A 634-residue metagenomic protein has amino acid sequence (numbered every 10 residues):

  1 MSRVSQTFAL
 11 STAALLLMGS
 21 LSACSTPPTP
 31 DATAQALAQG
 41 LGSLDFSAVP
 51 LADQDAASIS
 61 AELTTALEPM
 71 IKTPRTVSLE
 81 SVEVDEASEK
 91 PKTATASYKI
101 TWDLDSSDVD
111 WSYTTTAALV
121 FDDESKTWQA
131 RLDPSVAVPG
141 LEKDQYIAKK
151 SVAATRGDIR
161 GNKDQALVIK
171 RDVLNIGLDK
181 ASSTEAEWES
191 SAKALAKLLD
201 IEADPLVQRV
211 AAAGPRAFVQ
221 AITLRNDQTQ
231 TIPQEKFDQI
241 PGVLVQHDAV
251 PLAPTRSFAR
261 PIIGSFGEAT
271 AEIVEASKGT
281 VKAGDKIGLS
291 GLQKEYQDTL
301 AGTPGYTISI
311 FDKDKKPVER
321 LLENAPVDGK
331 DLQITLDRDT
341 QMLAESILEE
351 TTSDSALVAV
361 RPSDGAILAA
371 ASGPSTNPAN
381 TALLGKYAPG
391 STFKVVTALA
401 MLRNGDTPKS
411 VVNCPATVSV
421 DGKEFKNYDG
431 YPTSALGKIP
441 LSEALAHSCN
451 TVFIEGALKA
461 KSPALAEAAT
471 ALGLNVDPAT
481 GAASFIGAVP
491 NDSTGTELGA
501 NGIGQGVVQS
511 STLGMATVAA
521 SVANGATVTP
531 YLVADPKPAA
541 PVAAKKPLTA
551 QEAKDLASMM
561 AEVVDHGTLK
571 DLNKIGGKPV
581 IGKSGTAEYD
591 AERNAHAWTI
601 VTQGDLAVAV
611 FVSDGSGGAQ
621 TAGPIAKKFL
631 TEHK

Functional and structural regions predicted by a protein language model:
M1-T26: Secretory targeting and sorting signals
L16, S25-Q39: Short, low-complexity, disordered segments immediately C-terminal to signal peptides in bacterial exported proteins
T29-Q35, F46-T95: Short solvent-exposed beta->alpha transition segments
A36, A52, D103-S106, Y146-K150 (+12 more regions): Second-shell loop/turn segments in exported
R75-E80, K90-D354: Extracytoplasmic/periplasmic proteins that interact with beta-lactams or build/remodel peptidoglycan
R156, L384-F393: Gly/Ser-rich catalytic serine loop of serine hydrolases
D312-L321, D354-K386, A400-D614, G618: Beta-lactam-recognizing serine transpeptidase/beta-lactamase-like catalytic domain environment
I625-K634: Short, gly/Ser/Thr-rich active-site loops of penicillin-recognizing serine hydrolases
